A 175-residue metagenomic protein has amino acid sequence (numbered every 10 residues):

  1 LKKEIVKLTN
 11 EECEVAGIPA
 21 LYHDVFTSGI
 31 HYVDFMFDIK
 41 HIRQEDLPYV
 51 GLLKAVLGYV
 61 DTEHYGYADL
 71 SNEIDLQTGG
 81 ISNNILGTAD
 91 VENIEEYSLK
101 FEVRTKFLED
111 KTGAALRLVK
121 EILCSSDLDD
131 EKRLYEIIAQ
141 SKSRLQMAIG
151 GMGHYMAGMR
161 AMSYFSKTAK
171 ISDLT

Functional and structural regions predicted by a protein language model:
L1-P48: Proteolytic maturation boundary segments
S28-V60, H64-S125, E131-T175: M16 family metallopeptidases and their MPP-like homologs
